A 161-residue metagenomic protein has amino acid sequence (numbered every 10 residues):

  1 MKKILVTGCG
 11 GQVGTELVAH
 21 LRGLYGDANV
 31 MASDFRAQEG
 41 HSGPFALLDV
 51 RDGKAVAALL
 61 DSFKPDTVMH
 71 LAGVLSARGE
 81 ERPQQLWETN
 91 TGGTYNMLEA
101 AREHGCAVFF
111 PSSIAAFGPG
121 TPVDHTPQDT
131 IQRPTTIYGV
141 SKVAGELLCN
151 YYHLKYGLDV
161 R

Functional and structural regions predicted by a protein language model:
K3-L24: N-terminal Rossmann NAD(P)H-binding glycine-rich loop of SDR-like oxidoreductase domains
T7, S33, V68-A72, V108-I114: SDR active-site strand-loop-helix element
G26-E39: Conserved glycine-rich Rossmann-like NAD(P)H-binding loop of the short-chain dehydrogenase/reductase
H41-D52: Rossmann-fold cofactor-recognition segment
V50-T89, A100: NAD(P)H-binding glycine-rich loop region in Rossmannoid oxidoreductase-like domains and their noncatalytic homologs
R51, E81, Q85-N96, Q132 (+2 more regions): Glycine-rich NAD(P)-binding loop of the Rossmann-fold in SDR/ketoreductase-type enzymes
Y95-I137: Conserved Rossmann-fold NAD(P)-dependent oxidoreductase catalytic core, especially the SDR/UDP-sugar
P119, T135-R161: Active-site Tyr-X1-5-Lys
